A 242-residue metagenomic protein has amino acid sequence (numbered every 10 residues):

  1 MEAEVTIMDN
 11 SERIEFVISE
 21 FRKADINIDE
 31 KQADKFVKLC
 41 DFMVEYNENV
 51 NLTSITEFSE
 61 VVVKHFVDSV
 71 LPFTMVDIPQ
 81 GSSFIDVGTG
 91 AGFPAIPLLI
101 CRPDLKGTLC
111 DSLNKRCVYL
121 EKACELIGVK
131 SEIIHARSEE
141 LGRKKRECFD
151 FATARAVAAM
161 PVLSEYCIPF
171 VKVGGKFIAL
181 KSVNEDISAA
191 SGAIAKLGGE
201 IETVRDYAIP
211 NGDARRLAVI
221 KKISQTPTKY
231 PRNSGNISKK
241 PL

Functional and structural regions predicted by a protein language model:
E2-G81, I85, K115-K130, H135 (+1 more regions): Class I SAM-dependent transferase core
M43, L98, L120, K181 (+1 more regions): Residue-level signal for inorganic ion chemistry
V67-A156, S164-E165: Conserved SAM/SAH cofactor-binding pocket of Class I
R102, V171-V173: Helix-to-beta-strand junctions that scaffold the AdoMet/dcAdoMet cofactor pocket in Class I SAM-dependent enzymes
E139, A159, S182-D186: Short "lid" loop at the C-terminus of a central beta-strand within the Rossmann-like core of SAM-dependent
G174-N184: Conserved beta-strand signature within the Rossmann-like core of class I S-adenosyl-L-methionine
S188-L242: SAM/dcSAM-binding transferase cores
